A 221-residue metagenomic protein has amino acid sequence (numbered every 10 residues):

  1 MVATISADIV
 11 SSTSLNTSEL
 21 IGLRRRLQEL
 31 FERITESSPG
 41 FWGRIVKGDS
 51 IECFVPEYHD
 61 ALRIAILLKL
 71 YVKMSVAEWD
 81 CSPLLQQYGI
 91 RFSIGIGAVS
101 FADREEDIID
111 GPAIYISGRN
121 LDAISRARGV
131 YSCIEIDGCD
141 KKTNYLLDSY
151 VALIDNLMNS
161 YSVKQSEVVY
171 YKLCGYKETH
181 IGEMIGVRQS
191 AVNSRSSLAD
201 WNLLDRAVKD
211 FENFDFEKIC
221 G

Functional and structural regions predicted by a protein language model:
M1-G221: Regulatory and interdomain segments flanking nucleotide-handling catalytic cores in signaling/defense enzymes
